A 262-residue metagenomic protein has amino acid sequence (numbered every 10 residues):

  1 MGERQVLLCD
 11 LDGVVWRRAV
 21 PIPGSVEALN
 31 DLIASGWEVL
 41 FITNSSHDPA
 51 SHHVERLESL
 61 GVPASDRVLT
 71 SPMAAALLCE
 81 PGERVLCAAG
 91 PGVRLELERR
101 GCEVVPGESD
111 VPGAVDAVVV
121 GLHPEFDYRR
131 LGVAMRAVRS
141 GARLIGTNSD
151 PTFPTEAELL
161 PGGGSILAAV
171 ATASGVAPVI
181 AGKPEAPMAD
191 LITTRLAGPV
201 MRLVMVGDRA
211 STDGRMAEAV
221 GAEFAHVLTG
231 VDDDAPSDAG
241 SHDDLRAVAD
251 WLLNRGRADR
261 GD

Functional and structural regions predicted by a protein language model:
M1-C9, W16-E27, D31-S35, S46-D262: Asp-based, Mg2+/Mn2+-dependent phosphohydrolase catalytic module
T43: Conserved phosphate-coupling serine/threonine residues in phosphotransfer and NTP-handling enzymes
